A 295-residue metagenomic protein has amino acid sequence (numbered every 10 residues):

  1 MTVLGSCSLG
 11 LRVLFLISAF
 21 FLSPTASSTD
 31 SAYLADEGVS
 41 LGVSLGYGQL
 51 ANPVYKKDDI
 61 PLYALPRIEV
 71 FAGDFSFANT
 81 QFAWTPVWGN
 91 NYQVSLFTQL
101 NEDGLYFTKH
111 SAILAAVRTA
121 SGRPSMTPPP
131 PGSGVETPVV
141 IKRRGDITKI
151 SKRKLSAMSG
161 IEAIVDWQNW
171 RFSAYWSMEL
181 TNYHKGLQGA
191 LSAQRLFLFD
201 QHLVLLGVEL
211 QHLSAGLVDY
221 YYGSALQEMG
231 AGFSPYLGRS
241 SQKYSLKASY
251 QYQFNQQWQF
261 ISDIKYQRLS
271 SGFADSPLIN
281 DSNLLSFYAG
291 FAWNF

Functional and structural regions predicted by a protein language model:
M1-E37: Cleavable N-terminal export/targeting peptides
S27-A78, F82, G104: Short glycine/proline- and aromatic-enriched beta-strand/turn motifs that initiate or cap beta-hairpins
T29-Y33, A51-P53, A72-V87, W167-N169 (+4 more regions): Outer-membrane beta-barrel proteins
A35-L41, L62-A64, F75, W88-V94 (+7 more regions): Outer-envelope beta-barrel architecture signal
L45-Y47, P66-A72, A83-P86, S159-V165 (+5 more regions): Residues on the lipid-exposed face of transmembrane beta-strands in outer-membrane beta-barrel proteins
Y47-P53, A72-D74, T98-G104, W167-N169 (+5 more regions): Transmembrane beta-strands of outer-membrane beta-barrel pores
Q81-A190, L198-Q201, L205-G207, L217-G238: Outer-membrane pore/translocation modules
Q251-F295: Predominantly the C-terminal beta-signal and adjacent terminal strand-loop region of outer-membrane beta-barrel
